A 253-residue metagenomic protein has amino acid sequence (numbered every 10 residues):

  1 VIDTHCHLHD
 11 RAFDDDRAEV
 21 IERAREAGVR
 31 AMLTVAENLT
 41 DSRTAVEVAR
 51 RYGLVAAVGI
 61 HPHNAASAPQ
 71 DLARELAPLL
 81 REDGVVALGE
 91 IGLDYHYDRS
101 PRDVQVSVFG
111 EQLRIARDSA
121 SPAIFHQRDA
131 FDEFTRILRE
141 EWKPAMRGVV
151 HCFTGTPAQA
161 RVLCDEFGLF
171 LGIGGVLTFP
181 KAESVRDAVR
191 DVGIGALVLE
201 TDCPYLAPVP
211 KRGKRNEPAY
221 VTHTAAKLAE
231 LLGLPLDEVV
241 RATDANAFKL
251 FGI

Functional and structural regions predicted by a protein language model:
V1-I253: Mid-domain alpha/beta scaffold segments of enzyme catalytic cores
